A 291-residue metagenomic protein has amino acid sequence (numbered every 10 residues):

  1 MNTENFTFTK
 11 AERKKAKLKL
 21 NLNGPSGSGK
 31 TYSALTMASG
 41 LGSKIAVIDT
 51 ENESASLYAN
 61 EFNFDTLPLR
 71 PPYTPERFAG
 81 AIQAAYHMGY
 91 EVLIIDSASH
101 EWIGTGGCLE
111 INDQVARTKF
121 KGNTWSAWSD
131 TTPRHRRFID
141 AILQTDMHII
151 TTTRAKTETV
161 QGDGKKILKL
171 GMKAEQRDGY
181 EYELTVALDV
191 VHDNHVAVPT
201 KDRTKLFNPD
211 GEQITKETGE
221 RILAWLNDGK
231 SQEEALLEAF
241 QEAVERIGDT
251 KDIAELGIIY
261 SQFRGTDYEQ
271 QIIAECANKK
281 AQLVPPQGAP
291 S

Functional and structural regions predicted by a protein language model:
M1-G24, S28-K30, S39, N52-A55 (+6 more regions): Interfaces that engage single-stranded nucleic acids at replication/repair/recombination sites
K17-G24, N60-R70, K119-A127, G162: Short, basic, glycine/proline-bearing loop/turn elements
K19-N21, K44, V92-I94, H148-I150: Residue-level preference for the first positions of well-ordered beta-strands
S33: Hydrophobic positions on the alpha1 helix immediately C-terminal to the Walker A/P-loop
K44-V92, E101, F120-K121: Nucleotide-state-sensitive switch-loop elements of NTP-binding domains
D49-E51, D96-A98, T151-K156: A short beta-strand-to-loop transition that corresponds to the Sensor-1 phosphate-sensing loop of AAA+ P-loop ATPases
I95-T131: Conserved P-loop NTPase nucleotide-binding/switch module
T132-E220: Phosphate-binding/switch region of NTP-binding enzymes
